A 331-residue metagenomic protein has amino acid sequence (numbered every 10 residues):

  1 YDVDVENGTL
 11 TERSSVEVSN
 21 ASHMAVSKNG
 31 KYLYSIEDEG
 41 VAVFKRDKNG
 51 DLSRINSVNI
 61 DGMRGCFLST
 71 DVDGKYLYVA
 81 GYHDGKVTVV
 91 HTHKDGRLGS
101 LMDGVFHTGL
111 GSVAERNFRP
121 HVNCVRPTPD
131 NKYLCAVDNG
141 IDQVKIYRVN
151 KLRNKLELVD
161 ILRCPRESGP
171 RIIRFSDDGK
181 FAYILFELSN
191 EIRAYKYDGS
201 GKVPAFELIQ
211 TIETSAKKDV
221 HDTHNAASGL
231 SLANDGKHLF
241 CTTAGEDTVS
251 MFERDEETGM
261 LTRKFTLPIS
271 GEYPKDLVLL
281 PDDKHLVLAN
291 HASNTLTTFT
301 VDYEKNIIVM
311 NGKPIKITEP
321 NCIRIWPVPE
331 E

Functional and structural regions predicted by a protein language model:
D2-G8, F44-D51, V89-G99, Y147-K155 (+3 more regions): Short loop/turn segments immediately following beta-strands, especially the blade-tip and inter-blade linker loops
T11-E17, S53-N59, G109-E115, E157-R163 (+3 more regions): A short beta-strand motif characteristic of beta-propeller blades
E12-G74: Blade-loop segments of beta-propeller domains
V18-K28, D61-V72, T108-P129, C164-G179 (+3 more regions): Beta-rich, blade/repeat-based domains predominating in secreted/periplasmic proteins but also intracellular
D38, Y82, T92, N139-G140 (+6 more regions): Short loop/turn segments immediately following the C-termini of beta-strands
S53-C124: Asp-box/WD-like beta-propeller blade repeats and closely related beta-sheet repeat scaffolds
H291-T300, V309-E331: Blade-level signature of beta-propeller repeat domains, shared across WD40, Kelch, NHL, RCC1 and BNR/Asp-box propellers
